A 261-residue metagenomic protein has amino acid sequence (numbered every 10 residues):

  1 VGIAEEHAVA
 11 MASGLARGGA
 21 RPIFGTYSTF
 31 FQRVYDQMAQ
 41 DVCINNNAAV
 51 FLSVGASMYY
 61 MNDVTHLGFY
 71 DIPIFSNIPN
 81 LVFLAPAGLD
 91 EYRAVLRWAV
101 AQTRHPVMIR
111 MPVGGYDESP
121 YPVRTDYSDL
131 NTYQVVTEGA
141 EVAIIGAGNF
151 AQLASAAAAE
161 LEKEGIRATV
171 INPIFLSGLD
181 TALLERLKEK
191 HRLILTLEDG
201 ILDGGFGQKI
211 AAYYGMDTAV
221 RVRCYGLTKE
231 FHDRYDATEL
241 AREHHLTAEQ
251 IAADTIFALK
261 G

Functional and structural regions predicted by a protein language model:
V1-G2, F24, F51-S53, F83-A87 (+3 more regions): General beta-strand structural signal in soluble alpha/beta enzymes
V1-S57, H66-Y70, T181-A182: Thiamine diphosphate
E6, N46, M58-L67, A101-G261: Thiamine diphosphate
A20, N45-A48, V54-Q102, D254 (+1 more regions): Conserved thiamine diphosphate
T29-F31, P86-R93, L202-G204: Active-site glycine- and acidic-residue-rich loops that bind and position anionic ligands or nucleotide-like cofactors
